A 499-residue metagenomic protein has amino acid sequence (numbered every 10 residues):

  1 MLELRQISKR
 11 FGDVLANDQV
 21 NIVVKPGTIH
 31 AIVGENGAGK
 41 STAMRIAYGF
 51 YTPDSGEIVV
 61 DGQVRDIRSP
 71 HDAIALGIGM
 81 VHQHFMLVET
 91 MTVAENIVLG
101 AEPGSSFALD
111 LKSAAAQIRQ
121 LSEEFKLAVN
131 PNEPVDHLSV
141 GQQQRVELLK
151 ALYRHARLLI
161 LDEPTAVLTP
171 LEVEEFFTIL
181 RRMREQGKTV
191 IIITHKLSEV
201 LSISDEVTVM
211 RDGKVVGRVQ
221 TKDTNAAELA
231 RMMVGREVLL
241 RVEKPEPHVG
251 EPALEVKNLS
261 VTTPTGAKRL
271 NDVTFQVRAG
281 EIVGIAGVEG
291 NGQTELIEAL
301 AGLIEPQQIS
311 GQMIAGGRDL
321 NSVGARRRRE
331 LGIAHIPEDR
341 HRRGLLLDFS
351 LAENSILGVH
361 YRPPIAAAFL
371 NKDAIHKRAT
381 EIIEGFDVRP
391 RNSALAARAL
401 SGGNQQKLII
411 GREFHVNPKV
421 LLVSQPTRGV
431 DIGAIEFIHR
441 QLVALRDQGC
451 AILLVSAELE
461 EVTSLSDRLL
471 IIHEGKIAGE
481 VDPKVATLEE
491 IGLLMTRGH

Functional and structural regions predicted by a protein language model:
M1-H499: Glycine-rich phosphate-binding loops of nucleotide-dependent enzymes
